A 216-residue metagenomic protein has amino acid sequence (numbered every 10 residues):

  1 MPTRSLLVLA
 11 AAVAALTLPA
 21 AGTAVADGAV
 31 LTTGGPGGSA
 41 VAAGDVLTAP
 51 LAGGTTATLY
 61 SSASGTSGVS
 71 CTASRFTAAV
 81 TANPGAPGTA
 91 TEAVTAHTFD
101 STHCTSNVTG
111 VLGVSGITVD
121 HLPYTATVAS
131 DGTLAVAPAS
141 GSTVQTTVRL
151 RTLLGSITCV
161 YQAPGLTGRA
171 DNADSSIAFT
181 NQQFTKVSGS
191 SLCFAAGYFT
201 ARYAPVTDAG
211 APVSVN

Functional and structural regions predicted by a protein language model:
M1, A21, D27-L31, V46 (+3 more regions): A detector of low-complexity, intrinsically disordered, Ser/Thr/Gly/Pro/Ala-rich segments
M1-A26: Secretory targeting and sorting signals
A24-P87, F184-N216: N-terminal segment immediately downstream of the Sec signal-peptide cleavage site in secreted/extracellular proteins
A42-A43, L47-A52, T133-T147, S175-N181: Generic recognition of long tandem-repeat/solenoid scaffolds
T56-A63, A93-T98, Q145-L153, T180-V187 (+1 more regions): Secretory-pathway extracellular proteins and peptide precursors enriched for disulfide-bonded cysteines
S61, V128, R169-A173: Acidic/polar residues at beta-strand termini and the immediately following turn/coil
S67-T167: Predominantly extracellular/secreted and cell-surface proteins with exposed, flexible low-complexity segments
G155-L192: Mature extracytoplasmic or otherwise solvent-exposed domains
